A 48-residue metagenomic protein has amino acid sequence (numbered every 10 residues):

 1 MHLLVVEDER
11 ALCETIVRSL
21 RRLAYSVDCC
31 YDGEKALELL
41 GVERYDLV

Functional and structural regions predicted by a protein language model:
M1-A11, I16-L20, V48: Conserved acidic segment of CheY-like receiver
L4, C29-L47: Acidic, metal-coordinating helix/loop segments flanking the phosphotransfer/catalytic sites of two-component signaling
R18-L23, L39: Alpha-helical interaction/dimerization surfaces of two-component signaling modules
S26: Residue-level detector of anion-binding/catalytic polar loops
